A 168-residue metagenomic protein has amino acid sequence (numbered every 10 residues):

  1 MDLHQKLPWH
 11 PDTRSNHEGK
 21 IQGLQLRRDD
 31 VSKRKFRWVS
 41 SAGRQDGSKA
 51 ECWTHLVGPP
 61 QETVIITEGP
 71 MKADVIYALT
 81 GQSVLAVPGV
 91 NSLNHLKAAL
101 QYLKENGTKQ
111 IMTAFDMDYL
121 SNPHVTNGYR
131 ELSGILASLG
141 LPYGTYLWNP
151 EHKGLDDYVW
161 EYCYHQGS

Functional and structural regions predicted by a protein language model:
M1-G107: Phosphate-handling DNA/RNA-contact segment within nucleic-acid enzymes
Q61-V64, M71-S168: TOPRIM fold recognition
